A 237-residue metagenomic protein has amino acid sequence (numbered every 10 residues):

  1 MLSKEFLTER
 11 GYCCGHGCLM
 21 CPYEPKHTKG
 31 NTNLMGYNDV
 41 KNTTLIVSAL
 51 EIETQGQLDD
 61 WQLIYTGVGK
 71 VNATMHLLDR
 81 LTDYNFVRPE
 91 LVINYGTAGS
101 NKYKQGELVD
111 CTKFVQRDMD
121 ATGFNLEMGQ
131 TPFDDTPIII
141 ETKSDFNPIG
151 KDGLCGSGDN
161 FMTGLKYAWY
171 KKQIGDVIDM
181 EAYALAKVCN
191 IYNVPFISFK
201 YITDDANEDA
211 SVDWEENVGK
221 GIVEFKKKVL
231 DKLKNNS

Functional and structural regions predicted by a protein language model:
M1-R10: Short, intrinsically disordered, charge-biased short linear motifs at domain edges
R10-P25: Local cysteine-cluster metal-coordination motifs and their immediate loop/turn environment, predominantly Fe-S cluster
Y12-C14, V40, Y95: Short, basic and Ser/Thr-rich N-terminal targeting/leader segments
P25-T28, G99: Amphipathic alpha-helical interaction segments
T28-N38: Short cysteine/histidine-rich metal-coordination sites, predominantly Zn2+-binding motifs
D39-L45: Extreme N-terminal starter segment of soluble prokaryotic enzymes
V47-E51: Structural motif
T54-S237: Glycine-rich phosphate- or other oxyanion-binding loops that anchor nucleotides, phosphorylated ligands
